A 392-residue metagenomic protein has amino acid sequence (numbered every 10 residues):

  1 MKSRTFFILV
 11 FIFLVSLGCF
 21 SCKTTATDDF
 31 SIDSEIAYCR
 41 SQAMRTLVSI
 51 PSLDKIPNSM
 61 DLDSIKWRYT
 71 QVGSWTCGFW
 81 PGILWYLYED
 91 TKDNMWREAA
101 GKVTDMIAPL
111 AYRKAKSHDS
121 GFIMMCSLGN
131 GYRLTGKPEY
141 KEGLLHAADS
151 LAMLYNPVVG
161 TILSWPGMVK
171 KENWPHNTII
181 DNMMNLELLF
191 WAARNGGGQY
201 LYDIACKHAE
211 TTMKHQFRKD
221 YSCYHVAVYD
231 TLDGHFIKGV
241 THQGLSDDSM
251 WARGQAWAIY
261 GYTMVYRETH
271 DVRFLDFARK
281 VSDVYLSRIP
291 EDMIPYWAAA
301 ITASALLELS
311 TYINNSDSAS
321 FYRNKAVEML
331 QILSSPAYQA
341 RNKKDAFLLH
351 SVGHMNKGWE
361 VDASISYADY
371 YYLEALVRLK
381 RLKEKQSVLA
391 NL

Functional and structural regions predicted by a protein language model:
M1-F30: Bacterial Sec-dependent N-terminal signal peptides
T24-L392: Glycan-recognition and catalytic cores of secretory/periplasmic carbohydrate-active enzymes
